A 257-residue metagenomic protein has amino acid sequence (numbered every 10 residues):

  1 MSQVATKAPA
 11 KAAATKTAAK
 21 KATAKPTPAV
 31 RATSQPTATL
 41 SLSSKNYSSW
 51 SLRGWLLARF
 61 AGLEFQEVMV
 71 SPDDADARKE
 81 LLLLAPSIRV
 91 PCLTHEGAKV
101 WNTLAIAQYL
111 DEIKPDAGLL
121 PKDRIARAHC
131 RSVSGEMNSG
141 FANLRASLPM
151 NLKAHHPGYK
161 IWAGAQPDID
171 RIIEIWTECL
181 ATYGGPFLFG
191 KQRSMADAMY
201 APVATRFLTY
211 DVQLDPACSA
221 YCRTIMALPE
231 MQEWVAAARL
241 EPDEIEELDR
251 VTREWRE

Functional and structural regions predicted by a protein language model:
S2-Q3, K25-W162, T252: GST-like domain detector, emphasizing the conserved glutathione-binding G-site in the N-terminal thioredoxin-like
A5-A24, P28: Low-complexity, polybasic segments enriched for Lys interleaved with small residues
L40-L42, F65-V68, K191, L208-T209 (+1 more regions): Short, contiguous strand/loop micro-motifs
S71-D73, Y221, R239: Conserved beta-strand edge residues that scaffold enzyme active sites
D76-R78, M226, E244-I245: Short Asp/Glu-rich motifs
D111, V203-A204, V235: Active-site-flanking alpha-helical
M137, F141-E230: GST-like fold's C-terminal all-alpha helical module
A238-E257: Acidic/histidine-enriched, glycine/proline-rich intrinsically disordered or flexible terminal extensions
